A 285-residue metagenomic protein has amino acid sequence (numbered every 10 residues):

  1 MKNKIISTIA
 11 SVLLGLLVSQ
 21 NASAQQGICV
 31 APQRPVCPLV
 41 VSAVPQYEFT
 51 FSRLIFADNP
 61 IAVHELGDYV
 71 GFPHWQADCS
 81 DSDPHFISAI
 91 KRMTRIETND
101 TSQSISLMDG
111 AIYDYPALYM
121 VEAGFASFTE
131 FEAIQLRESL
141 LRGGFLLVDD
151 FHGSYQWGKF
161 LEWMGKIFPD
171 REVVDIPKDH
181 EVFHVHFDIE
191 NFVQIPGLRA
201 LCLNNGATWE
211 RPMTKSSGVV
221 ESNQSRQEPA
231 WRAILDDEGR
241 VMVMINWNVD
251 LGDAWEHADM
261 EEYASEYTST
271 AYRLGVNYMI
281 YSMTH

Functional and structural regions predicted by a protein language model:
M1-K4: Positively charged n-region of N-terminal signal peptides that target proteins for export
T8-S19: Bacterial N-terminal signal peptides
A24-A117, A123-G124, D250-H285: Aromatic-Pro/Gly-enriched surface loop or interdomain linker that acts as a lid/target-recognition segment
Q25, P32-P35, N59-L66, Q156-G252 (+2 more regions): An acidic, glycine-rich "communication" segment
F51, I112, A117-W157: Short alpha-beta junction capping motif
I55, I90-E97, E122, G144 (+4 more regions): Sec/Tat-exported extracytoplasmic proteins
D83-I87, A133, R137, W157-L161 (+1 more regions): Extracytoplasmic/secreted envelope proteins and their assembly/folding machinery, especially bacterial periplasmic
I96-S106, V148-H152, R171-D179: Surface-exposed patches in mature extracellular/periplasmic domains of secreted proteins
